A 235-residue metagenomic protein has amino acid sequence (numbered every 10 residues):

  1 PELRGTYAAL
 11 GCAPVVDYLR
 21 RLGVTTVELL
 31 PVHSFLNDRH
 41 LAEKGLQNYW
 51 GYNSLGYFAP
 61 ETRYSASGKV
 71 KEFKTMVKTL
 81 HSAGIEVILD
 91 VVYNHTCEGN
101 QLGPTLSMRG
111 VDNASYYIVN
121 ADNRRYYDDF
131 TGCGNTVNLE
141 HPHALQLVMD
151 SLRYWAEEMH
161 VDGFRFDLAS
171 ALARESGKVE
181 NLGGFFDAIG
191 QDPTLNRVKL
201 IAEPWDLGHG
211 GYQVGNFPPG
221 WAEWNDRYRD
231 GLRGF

Functional and structural regions predicted by a protein language model:
E2-H160, R165-Q191, G210-G211: Substrate-binding/active-site clefts of carbohydrate-active enzymes
H160, A173-S176, N181-F235: Conserved alpha/beta catalytic core and glycan-binding cleft of carbohydrate-active enzymes
